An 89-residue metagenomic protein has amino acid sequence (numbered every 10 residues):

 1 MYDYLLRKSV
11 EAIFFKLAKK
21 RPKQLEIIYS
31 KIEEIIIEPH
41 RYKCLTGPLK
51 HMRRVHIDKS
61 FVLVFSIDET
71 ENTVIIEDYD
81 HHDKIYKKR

Functional and structural regions predicted by a protein language model:
M1-Y4, F15-P22, I57-V62, S66-R89: Enriched for short, Lys/Arg-rich terminal
D3-L5, K43-C44: Basic nucleic-acid-binding interfaces
E11, E26-Y29: Generic alpha-helical structural signal
E11, T46, Y86: Nucleotide phosphate-binding site architecture
S30-H56: A short, surface-exposed loop/turn module that caps and links secondary-structure elements
